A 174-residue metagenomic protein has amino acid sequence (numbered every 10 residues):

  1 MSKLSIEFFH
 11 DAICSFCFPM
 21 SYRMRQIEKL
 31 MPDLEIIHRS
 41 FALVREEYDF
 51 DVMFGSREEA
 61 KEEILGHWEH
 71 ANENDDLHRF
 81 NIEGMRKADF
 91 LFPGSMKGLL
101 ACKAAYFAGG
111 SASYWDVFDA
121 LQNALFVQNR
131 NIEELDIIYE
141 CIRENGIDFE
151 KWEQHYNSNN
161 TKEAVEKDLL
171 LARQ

Functional and structural regions predicted by a protein language model:
L4-F9, I13, P19-L34, H38 (+2 more regions): C-terminal cap of thioredoxin/glutaredoxin-like
S21-N129, E134-L135: Structural alpha/beta surface segment adjacent to cysteine/selenocysteine redox centers across thiol/disulfide enzymes
